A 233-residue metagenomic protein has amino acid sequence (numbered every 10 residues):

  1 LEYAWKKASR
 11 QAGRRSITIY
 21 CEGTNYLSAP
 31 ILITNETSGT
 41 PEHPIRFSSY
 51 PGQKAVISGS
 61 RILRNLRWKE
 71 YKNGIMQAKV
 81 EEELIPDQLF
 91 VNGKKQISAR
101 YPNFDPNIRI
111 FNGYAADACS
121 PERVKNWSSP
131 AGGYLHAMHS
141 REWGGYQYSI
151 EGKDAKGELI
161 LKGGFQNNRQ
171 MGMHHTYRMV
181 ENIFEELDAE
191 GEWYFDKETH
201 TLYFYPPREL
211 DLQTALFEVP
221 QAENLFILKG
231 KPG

Functional and structural regions predicted by a protein language model:
L1-G233: Extracellular polysaccharide-degrading/modifying enzymes targeting complex plant/algal/animal polysaccharides
